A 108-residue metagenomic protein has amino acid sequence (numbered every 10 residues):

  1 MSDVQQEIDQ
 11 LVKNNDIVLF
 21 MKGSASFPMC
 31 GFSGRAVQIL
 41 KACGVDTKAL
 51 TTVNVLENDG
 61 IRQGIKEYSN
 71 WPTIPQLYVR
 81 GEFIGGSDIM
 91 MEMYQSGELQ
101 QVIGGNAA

Functional and structural regions predicted by a protein language model:
V4-Q6: Eukaryotic intrinsically disordered and solvent-exposed regulatory patches
D9-T47: Local sequence-structure signature of Cys/Sec-based thiol-disulfide redox active-site neighborhoods
F20-K22, V53-N58, R80: Structured beta-strand/turn binding interfaces of compact recognition modules in eukaryotic regulators
V45-R62: Thiol-based oxidoreductase modules, predominantly thioredoxin-like and allied folds used for disulfide exchange
E67-T73: Thiol/disulfide oxidoreductase modules built on the thioredoxin-like
V79-A108: Non-catalytic, surface beta->alpha helical segment in thiol-disulfide oxidoreductase systems
